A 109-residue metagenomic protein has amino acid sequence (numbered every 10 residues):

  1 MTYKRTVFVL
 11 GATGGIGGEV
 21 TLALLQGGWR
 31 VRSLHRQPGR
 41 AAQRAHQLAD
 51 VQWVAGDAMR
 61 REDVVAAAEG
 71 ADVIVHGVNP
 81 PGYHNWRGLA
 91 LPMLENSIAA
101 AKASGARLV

Functional and structural regions predicted by a protein language model:
T2-W29: N-terminal Rossmann NAD(P)H-binding glycine-rich loop of SDR-like oxidoreductase domains
V7, I74, L108: Receiver (REC) domain switch-region micro-motif
L10, L34, V54: Active-site-adjacent beta-strand anchor residues
L24-L25, L34, L108: Generic leucine side-chain signal with a strong bias for well-ordered alpha-helical environments
W29-Q37: Conserved glycine-rich Rossmann-like NAD(P)H-binding loop of the short-chain dehydrogenase/reductase
G39-S104: NAD(P)H-binding glycine-rich loop region in Rossmannoid oxidoreductase-like domains and their noncatalytic homologs
